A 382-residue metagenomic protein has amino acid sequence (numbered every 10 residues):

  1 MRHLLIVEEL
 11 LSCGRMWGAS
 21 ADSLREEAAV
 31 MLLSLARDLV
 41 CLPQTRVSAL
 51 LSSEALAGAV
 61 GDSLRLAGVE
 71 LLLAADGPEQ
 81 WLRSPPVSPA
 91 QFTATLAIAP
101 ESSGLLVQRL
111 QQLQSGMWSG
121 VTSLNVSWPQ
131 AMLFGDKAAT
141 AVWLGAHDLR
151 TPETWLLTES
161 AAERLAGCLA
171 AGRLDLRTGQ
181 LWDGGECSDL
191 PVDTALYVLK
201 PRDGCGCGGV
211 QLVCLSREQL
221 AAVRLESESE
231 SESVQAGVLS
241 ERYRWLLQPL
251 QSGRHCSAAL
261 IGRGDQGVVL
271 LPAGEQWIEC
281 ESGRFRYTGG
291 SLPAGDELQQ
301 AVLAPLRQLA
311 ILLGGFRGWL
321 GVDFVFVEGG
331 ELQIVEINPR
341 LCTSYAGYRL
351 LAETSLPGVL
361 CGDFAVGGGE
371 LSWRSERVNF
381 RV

Functional and structural regions predicted by a protein language model:
M1-L5: Extreme N-terminal starter segment of soluble prokaryotic enzymes
E9-L24: Short glycine-rich His-centered loop
S20-L39: Short catalytic helix/loop segments, enriched in acidic residues and glycine and frequently bearing histidine
S48-L176, Q180-D183: Conserved N-proximal alpha/beta basic substrate-recognition cap immediately N-terminal to, or forming the N-lobe
L71, A94, G358-V382: Peripheral (often C-terminal) accessory segments that flank ATP-dependent C-N-forming ligase machineries
Q130-S252, R263-V268, S291-A304: Active-site nucleotide/adenylate-binding loops and adjacent lid/helix of ATP-dependent enzymes
Q248-G314, F326, N338-F364: ATP-dependent carboxylate/phosphate-activation module, predominantly the ATP-grasp catalytic core and closely related
F316-G329: A short glycine-rich, hydrophobically flanked beta-strand micro-motif that places a catalytic Asp/Glu for divalent metal
